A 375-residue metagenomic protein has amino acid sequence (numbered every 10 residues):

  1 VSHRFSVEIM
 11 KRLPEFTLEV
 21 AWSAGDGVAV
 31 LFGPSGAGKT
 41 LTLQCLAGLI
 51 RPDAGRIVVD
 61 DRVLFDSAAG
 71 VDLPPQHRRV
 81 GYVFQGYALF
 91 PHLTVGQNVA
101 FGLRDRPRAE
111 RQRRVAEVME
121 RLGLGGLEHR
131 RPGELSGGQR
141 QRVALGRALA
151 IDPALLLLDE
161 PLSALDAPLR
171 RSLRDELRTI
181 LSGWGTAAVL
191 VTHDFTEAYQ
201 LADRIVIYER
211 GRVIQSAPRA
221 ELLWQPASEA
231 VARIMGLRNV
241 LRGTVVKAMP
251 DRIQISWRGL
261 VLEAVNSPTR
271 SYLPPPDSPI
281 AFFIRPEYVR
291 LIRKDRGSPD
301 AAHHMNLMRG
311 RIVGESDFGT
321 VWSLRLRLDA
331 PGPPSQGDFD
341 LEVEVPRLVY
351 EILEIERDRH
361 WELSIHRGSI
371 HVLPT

Functional and structural regions predicted by a protein language model:
S2-L41, C45-D53, R62-V63, K247-T375: Non-catalytic connector elements of ABC transporters
E8, W224-R252, F283: C-terminal boundary and immediately downstream tail of ABC-type ATPase nucleotide-binding domains
I50-R51, V58, R104: A position-specific signal in ABC ATPase nucleotide-binding domains
R56-R78: ABC ATPase NBD Q-loop/coupling interface
R79, Q85, L89-R233: ABC ATPase nucleotide-binding domains
